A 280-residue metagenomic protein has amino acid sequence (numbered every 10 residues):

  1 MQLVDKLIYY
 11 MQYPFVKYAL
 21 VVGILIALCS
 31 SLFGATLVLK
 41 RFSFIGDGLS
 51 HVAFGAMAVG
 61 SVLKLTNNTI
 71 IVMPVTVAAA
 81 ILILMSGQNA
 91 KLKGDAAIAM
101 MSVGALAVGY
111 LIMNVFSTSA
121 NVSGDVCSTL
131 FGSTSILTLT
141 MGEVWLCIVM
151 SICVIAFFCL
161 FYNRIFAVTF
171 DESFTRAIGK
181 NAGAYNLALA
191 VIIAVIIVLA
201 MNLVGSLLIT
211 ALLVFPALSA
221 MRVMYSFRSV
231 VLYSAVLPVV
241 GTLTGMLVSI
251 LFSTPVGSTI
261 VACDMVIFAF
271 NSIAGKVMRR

Functional and structural regions predicted by a protein language model:
M1-L28: Membrane-interfacial amphipathic/re-entrant helices at transmembrane-helix boundaries
K6, S102-C159: Transmembrane helix-bundle core of multi-pass membrane transporters and related energy-transducing complexes
L20-I24, T69-P74, A96-M100, V144-V149 (+3 more regions): Hydrophobic alpha-helical transmembrane segments
V22-S31, A56, G60, I71-A79 (+16 more regions): Alpha-helical transmembrane segments in multi-pass membrane proteins
A35-S50, F54-A120, A220-L232, S249-F252 (+1 more regions): Short loop segments and helix-boundary regions at transmembrane helix junctions of multi-pass inner-membrane proteins
L139-P216: Helix-loop-helix "hairpin" substructures at the membrane interface of multi-pass membrane proteins
N202-S258: Transmembrane alpha-helical segments in multi-pass inner-membrane proteins
T254-R280: Cytosolic-side transmembrane-helix boundaries in multi-pass membrane proteins
